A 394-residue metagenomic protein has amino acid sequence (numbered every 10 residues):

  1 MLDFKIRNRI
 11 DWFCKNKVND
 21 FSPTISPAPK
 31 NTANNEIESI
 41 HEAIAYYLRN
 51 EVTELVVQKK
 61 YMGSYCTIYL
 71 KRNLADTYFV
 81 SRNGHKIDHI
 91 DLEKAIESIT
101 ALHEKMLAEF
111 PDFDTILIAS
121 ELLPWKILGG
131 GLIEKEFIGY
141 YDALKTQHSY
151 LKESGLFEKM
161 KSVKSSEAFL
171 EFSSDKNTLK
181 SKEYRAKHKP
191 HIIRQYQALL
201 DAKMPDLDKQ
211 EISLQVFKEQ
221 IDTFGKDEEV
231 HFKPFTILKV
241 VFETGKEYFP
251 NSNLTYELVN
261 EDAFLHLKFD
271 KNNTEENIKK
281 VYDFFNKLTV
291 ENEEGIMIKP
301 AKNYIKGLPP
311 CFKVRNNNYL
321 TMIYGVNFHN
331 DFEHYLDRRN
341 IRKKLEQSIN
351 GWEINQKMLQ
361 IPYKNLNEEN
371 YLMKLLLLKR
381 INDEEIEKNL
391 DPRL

Functional and structural regions predicted by a protein language model:
M1-I44: Low-complexity, highly charged intrinsically disordered N-terminal segments that act as targeting/localization
C14-K17, L48-E51, H103, L107-F110 (+1 more regions): Generic secondary-structure transition motif, activating predominantly at the C-termini of alpha-helices
A28, A101, I278-K279: Generic alpha-helix detector with strongest preference for long hydrophobic helices that associate with membranes
I37-K86, G131, S165-L394: Nucleic-acid 5′ end/cap handling module spanning
S81-I116, L122, E134-E136, Y140-E167: Compact, glycine/acidic-enriched structural inserts
P124-I127: Acyl-donor binding region in acyl/amide transferases
